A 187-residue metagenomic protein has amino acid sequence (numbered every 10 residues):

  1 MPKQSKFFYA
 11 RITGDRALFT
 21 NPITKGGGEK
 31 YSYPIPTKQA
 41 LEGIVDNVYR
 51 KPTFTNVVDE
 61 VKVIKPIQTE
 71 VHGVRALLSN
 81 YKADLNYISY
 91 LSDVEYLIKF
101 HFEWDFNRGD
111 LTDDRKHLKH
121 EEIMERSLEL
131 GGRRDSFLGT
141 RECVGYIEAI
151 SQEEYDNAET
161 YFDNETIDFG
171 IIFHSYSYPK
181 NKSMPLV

Functional and structural regions predicted by a protein language model:
M1-G28: N-terminal, Lys/Arg- and Ser/Thr-rich interaction peptides
Q4, K51, T55, P66 (+2 more regions): Intrinsically disordered, low-complexity linear regions
F8-A10, D59, V94-I98: Hydrophobic residues positioned within well-ordered beta-strands of beta-sheet architectures
I12-R16, K65, I98-F106: Beta-strand elements of well-folded, non-transmembrane domains
N21, N56-V57, G109-L111: Short, hydrophobic/aromatic beta-strand segments
I23-I44, E122, S127-G131: Short, flexible N-terminal segments of the mature chain
Y31-G73: Glycine/small-residue-rich interface belts in oligomeric ring/scaffold proteins and their assembly partners
A76-V187: Internal, well-folded beta-alpha domain core
